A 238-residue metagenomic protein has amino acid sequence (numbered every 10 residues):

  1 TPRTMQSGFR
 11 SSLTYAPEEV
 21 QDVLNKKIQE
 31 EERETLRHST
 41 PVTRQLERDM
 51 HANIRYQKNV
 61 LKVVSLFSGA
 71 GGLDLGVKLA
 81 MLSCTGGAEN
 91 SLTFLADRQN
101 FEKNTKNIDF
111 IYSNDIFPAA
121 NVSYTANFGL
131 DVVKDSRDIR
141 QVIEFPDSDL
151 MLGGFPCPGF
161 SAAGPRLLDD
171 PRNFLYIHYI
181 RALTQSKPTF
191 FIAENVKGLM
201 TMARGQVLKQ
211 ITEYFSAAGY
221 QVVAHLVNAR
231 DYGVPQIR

Functional and structural regions predicted by a protein language model:
T1-F101, N114-I116, A120: S-adenosyl-L-methionine
V63-V77, D138, D147-P165, F190-V196: Conserved proline-anchored active-site loop of SAM-dependent methyltransferases that bridges a beta-strand
L75-K78, T125-N127, A162-G164, M202-R204: Short, solvent-exposed loop/turn and secondary-structure capping segments
K78, N121-T125, G129, T212 (+1 more regions): Class I S-adenosyl-L-methionine
Q99-K106, N127, Y214-A217: Short, conserved catalytic or adaptor-binding loops enriched in Gly and charged residues
F110-I111: Short beta-strand element of Class I
N114-S148: S-adenosyl-L-methionine
Q141-S148, S161-R238: Class I S-adenosyl-L-methionine
